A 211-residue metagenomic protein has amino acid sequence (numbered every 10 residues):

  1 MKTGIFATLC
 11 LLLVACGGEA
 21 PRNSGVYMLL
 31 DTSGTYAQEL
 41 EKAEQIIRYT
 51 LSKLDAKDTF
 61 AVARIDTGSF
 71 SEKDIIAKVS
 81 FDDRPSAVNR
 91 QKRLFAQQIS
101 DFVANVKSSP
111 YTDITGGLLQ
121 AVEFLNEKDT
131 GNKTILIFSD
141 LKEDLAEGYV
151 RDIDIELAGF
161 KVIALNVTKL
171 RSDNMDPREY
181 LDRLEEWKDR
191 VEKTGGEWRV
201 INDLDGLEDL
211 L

Functional and structural regions predicted by a protein language model:
K2-T8: Sec-dependent signal peptide recognition, specifically the positively charged N-region followed immediately by
V14-A15: C-terminal motif of bacterial Sec signal peptides marking the signal peptidase cleavage site
R22-D83, T134-L136, L204-E208: Von Willebrand factor
S24, S108-G159: Exposed acidic/Ser/Thr-rich ligand/metal-binding surfaces
Y36-E39, F70-D74, E143-V150, R171-M175 (+1 more regions): Extracytoplasmic/secreted cell-surface and envelope-processing proteins
D82-N132, T168-R171: Von Willebrand factor
K142-E186: VWA/integrin I-like adhesion module and closely mimicked acidic/polar interface patches used
P177-L211: Von Willebrand factor A/integrin I-like adhesion domains
